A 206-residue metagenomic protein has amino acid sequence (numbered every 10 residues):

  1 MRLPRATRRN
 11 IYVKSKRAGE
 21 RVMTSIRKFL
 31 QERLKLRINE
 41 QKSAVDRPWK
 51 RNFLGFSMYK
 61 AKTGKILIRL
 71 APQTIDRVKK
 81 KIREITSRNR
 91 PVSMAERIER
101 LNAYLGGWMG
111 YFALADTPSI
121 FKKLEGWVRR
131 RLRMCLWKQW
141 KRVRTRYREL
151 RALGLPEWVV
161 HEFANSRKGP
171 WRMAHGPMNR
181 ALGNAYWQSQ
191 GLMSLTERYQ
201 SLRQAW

Functional and structural regions predicted by a protein language model:
M1-W206: Non-catalytic terminal/accessory segments
